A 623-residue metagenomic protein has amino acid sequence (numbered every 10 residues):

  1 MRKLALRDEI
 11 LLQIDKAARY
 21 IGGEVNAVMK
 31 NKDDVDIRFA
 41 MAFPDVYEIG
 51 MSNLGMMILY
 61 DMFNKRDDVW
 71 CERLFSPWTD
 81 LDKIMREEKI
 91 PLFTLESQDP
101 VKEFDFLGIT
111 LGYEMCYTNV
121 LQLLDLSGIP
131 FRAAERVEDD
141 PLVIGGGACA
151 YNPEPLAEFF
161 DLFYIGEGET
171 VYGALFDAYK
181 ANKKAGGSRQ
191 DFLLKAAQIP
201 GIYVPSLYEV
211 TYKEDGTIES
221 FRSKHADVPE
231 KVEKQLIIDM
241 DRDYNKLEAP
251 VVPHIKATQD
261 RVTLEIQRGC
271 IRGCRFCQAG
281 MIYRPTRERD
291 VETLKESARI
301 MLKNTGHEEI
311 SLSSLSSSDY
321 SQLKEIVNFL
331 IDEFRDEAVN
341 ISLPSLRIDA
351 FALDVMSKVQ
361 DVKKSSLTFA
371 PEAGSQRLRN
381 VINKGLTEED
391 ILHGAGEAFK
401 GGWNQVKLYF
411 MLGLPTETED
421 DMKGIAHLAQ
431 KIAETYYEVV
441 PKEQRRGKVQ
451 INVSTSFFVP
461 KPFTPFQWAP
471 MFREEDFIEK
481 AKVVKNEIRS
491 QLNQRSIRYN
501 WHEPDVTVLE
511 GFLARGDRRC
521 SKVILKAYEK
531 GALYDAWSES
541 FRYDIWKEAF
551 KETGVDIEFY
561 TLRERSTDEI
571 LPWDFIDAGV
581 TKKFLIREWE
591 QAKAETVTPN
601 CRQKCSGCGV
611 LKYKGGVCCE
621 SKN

Functional and structural regions predicted by a protein language model:
M1-V28, D33, F39-M41, S490-N623: Radical SAM enzyme core and accessory elements
I10-A40, Y47-E48, P205, T211-T263 (+2 more regions): N-terminal [4Fe-4S]-dependent radical SAM core
F39-P44, G50-E72, P77-M85, K89 (+1 more regions): Low-complexity, highly charged intrinsically disordered N-terminal segments that act as targeting/localization
M41-D45, F63, V251-Q278, L302 (+2 more regions): N-terminal pre-triad scaffold of radical SAM enzymes
M41-V46, M115, R299-K407, L412-N452 (+2 more regions): Conserved SAM/AdoMet-binding glycine-rich loop
Y47-G50, T79-D82, M115-Y117, A150-P153 (+14 more regions): Flexible loop/turn segments at secondary-structure boundaries
N53, I255-E292, G607-K622: Canonical Radical SAM [4Fe-4S] cluster-binding loop centered on the CxxxCxxC motif and its immediate flanking residues
S76-R222, P465-D517, I524-E539: Glycine-rich beta-alpha loop elements in corrinoid/cobalamin-binding modules across cobalamin-dependent enzymes
